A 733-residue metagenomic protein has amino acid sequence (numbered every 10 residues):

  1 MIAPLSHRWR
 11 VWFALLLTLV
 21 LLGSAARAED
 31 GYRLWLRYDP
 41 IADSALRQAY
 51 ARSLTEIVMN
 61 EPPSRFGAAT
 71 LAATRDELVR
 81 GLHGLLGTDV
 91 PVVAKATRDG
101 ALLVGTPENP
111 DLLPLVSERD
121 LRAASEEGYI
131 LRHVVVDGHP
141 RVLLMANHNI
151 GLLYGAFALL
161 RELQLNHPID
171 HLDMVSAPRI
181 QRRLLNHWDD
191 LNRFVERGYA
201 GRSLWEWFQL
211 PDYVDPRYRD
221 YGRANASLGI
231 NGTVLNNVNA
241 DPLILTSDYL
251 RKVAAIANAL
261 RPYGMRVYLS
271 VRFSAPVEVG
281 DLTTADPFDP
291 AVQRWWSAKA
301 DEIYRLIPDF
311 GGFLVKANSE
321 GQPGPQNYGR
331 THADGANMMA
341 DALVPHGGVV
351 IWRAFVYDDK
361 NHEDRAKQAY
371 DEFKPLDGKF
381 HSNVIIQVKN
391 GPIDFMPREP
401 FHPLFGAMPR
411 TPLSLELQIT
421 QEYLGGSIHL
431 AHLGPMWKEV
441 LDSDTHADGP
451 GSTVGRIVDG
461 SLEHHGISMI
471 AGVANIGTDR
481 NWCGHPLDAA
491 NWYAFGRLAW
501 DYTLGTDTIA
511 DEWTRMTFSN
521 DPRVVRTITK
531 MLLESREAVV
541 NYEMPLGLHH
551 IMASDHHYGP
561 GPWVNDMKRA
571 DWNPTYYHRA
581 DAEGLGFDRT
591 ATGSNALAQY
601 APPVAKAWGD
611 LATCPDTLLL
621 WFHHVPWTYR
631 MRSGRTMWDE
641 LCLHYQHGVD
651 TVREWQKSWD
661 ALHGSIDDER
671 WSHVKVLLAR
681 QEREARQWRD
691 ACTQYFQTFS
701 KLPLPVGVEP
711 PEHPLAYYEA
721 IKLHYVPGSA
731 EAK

Functional and structural regions predicted by a protein language model:
I2-F13: Bacterial N-terminal signal peptides that target proteins for export
W12-L22: Bacterial N-terminal signal peptides
A26-D137: Acidic, contiguous N-terminal accessory segments
P62-E77, G81-H83, S117-L314, V344 (+1 more regions): Feature activates predominantly on carbohydrate-active enzymes
G87-K95, P168-D173, V238, R523-T527: Surface-exposed patches in mature extracellular/periplasmic domains of secreted proteins
V90, L112, Q209-P211, S247 (+3 more regions): Catalytic-core regions of glycoside hydrolase
V92-P110, H171-L172, A177, K530-E534 (+1 more regions): Acidic helix-start/capping segments at beta-turn-to-alpha-helix junctions
P450-K733: Catalytic domains of carbohydrate-active enzymes that cleave complex glycans
